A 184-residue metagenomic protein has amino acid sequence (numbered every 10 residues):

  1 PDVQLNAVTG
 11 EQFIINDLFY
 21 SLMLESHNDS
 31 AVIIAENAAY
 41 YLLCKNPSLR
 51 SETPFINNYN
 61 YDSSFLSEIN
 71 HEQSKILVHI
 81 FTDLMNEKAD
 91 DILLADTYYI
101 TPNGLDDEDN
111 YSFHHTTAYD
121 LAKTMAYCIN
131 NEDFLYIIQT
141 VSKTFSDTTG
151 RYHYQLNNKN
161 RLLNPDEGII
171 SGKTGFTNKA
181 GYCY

Functional and structural regions predicted by a protein language model:
P1, L5, S26, I69 (+1 more regions): Extracytoplasmic/periplasmic mature domains of Sec-exported, cell-envelope-associated bacterial proteins
P1-L24: Signal peptide-directed extracytoplasmic domains
V3-Q4, A31-A35, N46: Short, conserved acidic/polar surface loops in the N-terminal third of protein domains
I14, Y20-M23, S30-I33, D96-T101 (+1 more regions): Structural recognition of the beta-strand scaffold that forms the well-ordered cores of secreted hydrolase catalytic
N16, N28, H115: Glycine-rich phosphate-binding loop at the start of an alpha helix
E25-S26, N178: Short flexible coil/turn linkers enriched for glycine and charged/polar residues that connect secondary-structure
N28-D29, D83: A generic alpha-helix surface/boundary motif
E36-Y184: Penicillin-recognizing serine hydrolase domain
